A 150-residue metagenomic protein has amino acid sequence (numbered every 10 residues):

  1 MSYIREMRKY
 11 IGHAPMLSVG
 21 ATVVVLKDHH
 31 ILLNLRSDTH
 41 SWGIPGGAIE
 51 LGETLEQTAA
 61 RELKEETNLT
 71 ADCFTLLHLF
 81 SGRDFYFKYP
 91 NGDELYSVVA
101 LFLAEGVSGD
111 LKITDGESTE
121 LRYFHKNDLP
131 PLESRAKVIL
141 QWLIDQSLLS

Functional and structural regions predicted by a protein language model:
M1-T22, D93: Acidic, metal-coordinating catalytic segment for phosphate/diphosphate chemistry, firing primarily on the Nudix
V19-A21, H29, V98-A100, T119: Change "...and in nucleic-acid phosphodiester-cleaving endonucleases..." to "...and in nucleic-acid processing enzymes
V25, L101-E105, Y123: Short, well-ordered beta-strand micro-motif
L26-E66: Conserved Nudix-box catalytic region and its N-terminal flanking loop in Nudix hydrolases and closely related
H40-S41, D110-S150: Nudix hydrolase/Nudix homology domain
T70-F80: A short coil-to-beta-strand element that immediately follows conserved catalytic motifs
F80-D110: Active-site-adjacent beta-strand/loop module that shapes the phosphate/pyrophosphate-binding cleft
